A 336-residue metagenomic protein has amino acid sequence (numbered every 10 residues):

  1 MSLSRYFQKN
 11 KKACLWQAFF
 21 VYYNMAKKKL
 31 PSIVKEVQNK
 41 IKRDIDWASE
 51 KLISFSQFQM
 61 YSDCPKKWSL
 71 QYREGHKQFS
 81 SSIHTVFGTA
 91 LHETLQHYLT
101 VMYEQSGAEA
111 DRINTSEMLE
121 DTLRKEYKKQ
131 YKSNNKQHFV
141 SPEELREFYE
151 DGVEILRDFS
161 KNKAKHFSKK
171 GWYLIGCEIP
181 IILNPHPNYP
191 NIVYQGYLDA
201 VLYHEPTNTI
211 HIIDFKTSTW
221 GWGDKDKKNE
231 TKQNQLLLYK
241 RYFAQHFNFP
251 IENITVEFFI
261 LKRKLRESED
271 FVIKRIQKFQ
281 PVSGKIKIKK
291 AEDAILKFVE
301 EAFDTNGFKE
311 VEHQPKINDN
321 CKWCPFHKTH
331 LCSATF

Functional and structural regions predicted by a protein language model:
M1-Y6: N-terminal, intrinsically disordered charge-dense segments
F7-Y23: Positively charged N-terminal leader segments that act as targeting/secretion signals
M25-D44: Accessory/regulatory regions of helicases
F58-Y103, Y149-V153, R157, W323: Nuclease catalytic cores
S62-Q71, N208-K216, L296-E300: Active-site-adjacent bridging/hinge elements
T94-C177: A non-catalytic, helix-rich entry segment at domain boundaries
Y173-L238, F243-A244: Non-catalytic protein-protein interaction segments used by genome-maintenance enzymes to assemble and couple activities
R241-F336: Metal-dependent nuclease catalytic regions and adjoining charged, substrate-binding loops involved in nucleic-acid end
